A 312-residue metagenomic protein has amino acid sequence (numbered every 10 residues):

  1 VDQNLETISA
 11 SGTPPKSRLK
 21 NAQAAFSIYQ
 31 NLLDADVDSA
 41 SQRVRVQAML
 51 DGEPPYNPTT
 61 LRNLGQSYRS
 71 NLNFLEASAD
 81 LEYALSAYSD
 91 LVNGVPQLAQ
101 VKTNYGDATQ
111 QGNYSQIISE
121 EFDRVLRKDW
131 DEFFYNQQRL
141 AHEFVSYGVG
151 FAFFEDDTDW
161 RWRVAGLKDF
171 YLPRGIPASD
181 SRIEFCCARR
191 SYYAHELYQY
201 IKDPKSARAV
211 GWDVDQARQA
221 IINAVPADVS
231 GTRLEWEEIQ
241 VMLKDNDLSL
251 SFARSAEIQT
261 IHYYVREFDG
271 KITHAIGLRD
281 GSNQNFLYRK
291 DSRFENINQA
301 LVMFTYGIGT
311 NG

Functional and structural regions predicted by a protein language model:
V1-Y263, E267-T273, G277-N283: Extended, helix-rich architectural segments
K290-G312: Structured mid-domain segments that build the active-site/substrate or prosthetic-cofactor binding neighborhood
